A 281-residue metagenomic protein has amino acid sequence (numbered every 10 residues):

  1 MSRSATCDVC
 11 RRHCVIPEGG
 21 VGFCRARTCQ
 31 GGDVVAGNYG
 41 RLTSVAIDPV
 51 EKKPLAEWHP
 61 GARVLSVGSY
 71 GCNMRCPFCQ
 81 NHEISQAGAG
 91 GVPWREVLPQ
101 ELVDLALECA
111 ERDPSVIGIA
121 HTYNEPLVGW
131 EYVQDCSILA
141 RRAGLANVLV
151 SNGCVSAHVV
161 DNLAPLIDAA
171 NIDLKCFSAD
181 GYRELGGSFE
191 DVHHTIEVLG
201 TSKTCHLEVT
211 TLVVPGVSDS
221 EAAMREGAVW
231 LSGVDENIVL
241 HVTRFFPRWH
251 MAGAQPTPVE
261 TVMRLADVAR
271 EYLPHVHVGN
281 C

Functional and structural regions predicted by a protein language model:
M1-G22, P215-C281: Auxiliary Fe-S-binding modules of radical SAM enzymes
M1-S69, H82-Q86, C109: N-terminal [4Fe-4S]-dependent radical SAM core
D8, Y70, M74-P77, I138 (+1 more regions): Core alpha-helical elements of the protein kinase catalytic domain, predominantly the helix directly N-terminal
R12-V15, C29, P77, N81 (+5 more regions): Generic secondary-structure signature for well-ordered alpha-helical cores
G20, C72, S178: A generic "binding-loop/recognition-motif" signal
P60, R95, S188, P258: Short, conserved glycine- and acidic-residue-centered signature motifs in active-site or ligand-binding loops
V64-S66, Y70, M74-C109: Glycine-rich active-site/cofactor-binding loop and its immediate structural neighborhood
P99-A254: Conserved AdoMet/S-adenosylmethionine-binding subsite of the radical SAM
